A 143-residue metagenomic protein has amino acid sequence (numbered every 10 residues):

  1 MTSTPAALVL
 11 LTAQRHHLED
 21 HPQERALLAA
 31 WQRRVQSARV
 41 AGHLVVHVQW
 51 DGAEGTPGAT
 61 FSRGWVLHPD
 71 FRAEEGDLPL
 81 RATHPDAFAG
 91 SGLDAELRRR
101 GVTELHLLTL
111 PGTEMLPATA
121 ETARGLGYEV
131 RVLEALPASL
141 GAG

Functional and structural regions predicted by a protein language model:
M1-T4, R33, V40, G58-G143: Active-site-adjacent betaalpha module
L8-A13: N-terminal nucleotide-binding beta1-loop-alpha1 segment
Q14-E19: Short acidic, Gly/Ser-rich segments with clustered Asp/Glu that frequently serve as metal-coordination loops in enzyme
D20-P22, A53-P57, E104: Short linear motifs at secondary-structure transitions and domain/linker junctions
H21-A38: …and closely analogous acidic/polar surface helices at protein-protein or active-site interfaces in A-domain-like
S37-E54: Von Willebrand factor
